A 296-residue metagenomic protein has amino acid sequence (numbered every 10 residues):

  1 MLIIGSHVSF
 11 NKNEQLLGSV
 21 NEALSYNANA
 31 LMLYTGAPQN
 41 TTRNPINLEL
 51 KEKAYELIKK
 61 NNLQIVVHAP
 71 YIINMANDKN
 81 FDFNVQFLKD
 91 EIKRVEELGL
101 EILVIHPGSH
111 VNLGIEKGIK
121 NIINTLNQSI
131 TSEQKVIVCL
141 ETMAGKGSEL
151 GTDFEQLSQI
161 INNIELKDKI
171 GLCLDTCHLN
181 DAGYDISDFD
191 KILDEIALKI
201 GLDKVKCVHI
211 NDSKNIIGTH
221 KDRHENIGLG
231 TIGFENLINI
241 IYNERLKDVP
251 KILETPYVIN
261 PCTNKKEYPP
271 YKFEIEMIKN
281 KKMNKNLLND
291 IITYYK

Functional and structural regions predicted by a protein language model:
M1-A69, N74-K93, K281-K296: N-terminal pre-domain/capping segments
H7-N11, G36-P38, P70-I72, G108-H110 (+4 more regions): Active-site beta-loop-alpha junctions enriched in small/polar residues
V20-N27, I46-V66, K89-G99, N127-Q134 (+3 more regions): Acidic (Asp/Glu)-rich catalytic clusters
A23, H68, V95, L103 (+4 more regions): Conserved, mostly hydrophobic/aromatic
A30, I102, K204-C207: Residues at the N-termini of beta-strands
I46-E52, F81-L88, I119-N124, D153-L157 (+2 more regions): Charged helix-capping and loop-helix junction motifs
K60-N61, N74-G171, D181: Active-site acidic/histidine proton-transfer and metal-coordination neighborhood in alpha/beta enzyme cores
S158-K296: Histidine-acidic metal/acid-base catalytic patches
